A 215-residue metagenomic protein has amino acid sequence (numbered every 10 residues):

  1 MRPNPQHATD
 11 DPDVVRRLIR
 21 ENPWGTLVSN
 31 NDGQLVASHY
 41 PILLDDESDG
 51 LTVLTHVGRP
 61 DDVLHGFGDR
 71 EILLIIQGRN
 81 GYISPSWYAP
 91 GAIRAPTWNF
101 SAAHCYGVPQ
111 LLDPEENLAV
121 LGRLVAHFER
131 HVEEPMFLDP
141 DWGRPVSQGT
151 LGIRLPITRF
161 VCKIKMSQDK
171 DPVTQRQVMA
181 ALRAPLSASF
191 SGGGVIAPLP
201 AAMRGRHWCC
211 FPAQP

Functional and structural regions predicted by a protein language model:
R2-T26: Short, basic/aromatic recognition patches
R16, R94, W142-P145: A generic local secondary-structure boundary/capping motif
E21, V36, D49, G66-G68 (+2 more regions): A short, structural micro-pattern
E21-R59, L74: Short beta-strand segments
V53-L73, S187-A188, G194-R206: An N-terminal domain-start capping segment
L54, L73, Y106, G152-P156: Beta-strand secondary-structure signal
G58-A119: Short, structured beta-strand-loop surface elements
Q110-P215: C-terminal edge-of-domain segments
